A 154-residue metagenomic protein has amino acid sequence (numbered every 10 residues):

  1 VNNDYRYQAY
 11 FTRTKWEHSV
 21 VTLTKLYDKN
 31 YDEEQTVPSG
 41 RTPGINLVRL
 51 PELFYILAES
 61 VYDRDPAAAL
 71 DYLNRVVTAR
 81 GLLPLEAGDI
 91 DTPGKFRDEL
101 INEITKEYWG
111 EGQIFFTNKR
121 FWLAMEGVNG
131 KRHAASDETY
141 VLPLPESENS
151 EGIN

Functional and structural regions predicted by a protein language model:
V1-N154: Acidic/polar-rich alpha-helix caps and helix-coil junctions
